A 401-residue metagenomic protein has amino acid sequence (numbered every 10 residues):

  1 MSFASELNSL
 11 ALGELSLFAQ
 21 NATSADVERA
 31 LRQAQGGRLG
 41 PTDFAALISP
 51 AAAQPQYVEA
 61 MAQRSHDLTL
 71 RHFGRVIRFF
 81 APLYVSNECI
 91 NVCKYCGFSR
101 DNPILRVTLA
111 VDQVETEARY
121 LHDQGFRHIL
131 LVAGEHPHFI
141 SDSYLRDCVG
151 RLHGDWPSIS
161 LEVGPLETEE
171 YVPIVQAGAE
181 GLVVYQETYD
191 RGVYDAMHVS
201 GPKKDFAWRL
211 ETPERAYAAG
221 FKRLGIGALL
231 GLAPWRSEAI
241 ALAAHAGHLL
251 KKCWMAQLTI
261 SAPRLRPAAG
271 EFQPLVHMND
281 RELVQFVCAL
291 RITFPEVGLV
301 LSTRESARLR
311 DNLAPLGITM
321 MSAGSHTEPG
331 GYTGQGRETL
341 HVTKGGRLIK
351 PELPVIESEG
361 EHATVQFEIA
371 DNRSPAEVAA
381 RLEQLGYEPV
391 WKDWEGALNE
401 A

Functional and structural regions predicted by a protein language model:
M1-A53, K251-A401: Auxiliary Fe-S-binding modules of radical SAM enzymes
F44, I48-S49, F80-L83, N102 (+2 more regions): Glycine-rich, proline-tolerant flexible connector loops at the mouths of alpha/beta enzymes
Y57-R78: Short, charged low-complexity linear segments at domain edges
S65, C93, L131, V184 (+4 more regions): Conserved, mostly hydrophobic/aromatic
R71-Q113: Canonical Radical SAM [4Fe-4S] cluster-binding loop centered on the CxxxCxxC motif and its immediate flanking residues
A81, A118, L145-G150, Y171 (+5 more regions): Generic structural signal for well-ordered alpha-helices, preferentially at hydrophobic/aromatic core positions
R100-E117, L121-Y217, K222-L232, W254-S261: Core AdoMet radical
E167-Q176, A233-G247, S306-L316: Catalytic cores of alpha/beta
